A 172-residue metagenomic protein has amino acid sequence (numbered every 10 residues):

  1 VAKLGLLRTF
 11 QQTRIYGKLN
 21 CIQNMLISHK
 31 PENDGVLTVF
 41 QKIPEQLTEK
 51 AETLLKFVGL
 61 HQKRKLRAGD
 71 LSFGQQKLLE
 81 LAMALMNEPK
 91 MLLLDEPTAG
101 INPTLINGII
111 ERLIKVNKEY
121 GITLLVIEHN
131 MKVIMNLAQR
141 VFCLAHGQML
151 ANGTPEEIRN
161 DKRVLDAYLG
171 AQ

Functional and structural regions predicted by a protein language model:
L26, T38-K63, R67, T104 (+1 more regions): Conserved ABC ATPase "signature" region
L81: Hydrophobic anchor residue at the start of the ABC signature
E88: Conserved catalytic motifs of ABC-family nucleotide-binding domains
L92-E96: Catalytic Walker B motif of ABC-type/P-loop ATPase nucleotide-binding domains
I134-N136: A short, surface-exposed alpha-helical micro-motif characterized by mixed small hydrophobic and charged/polar residues
N152-G153: ABC ATPase "signature
